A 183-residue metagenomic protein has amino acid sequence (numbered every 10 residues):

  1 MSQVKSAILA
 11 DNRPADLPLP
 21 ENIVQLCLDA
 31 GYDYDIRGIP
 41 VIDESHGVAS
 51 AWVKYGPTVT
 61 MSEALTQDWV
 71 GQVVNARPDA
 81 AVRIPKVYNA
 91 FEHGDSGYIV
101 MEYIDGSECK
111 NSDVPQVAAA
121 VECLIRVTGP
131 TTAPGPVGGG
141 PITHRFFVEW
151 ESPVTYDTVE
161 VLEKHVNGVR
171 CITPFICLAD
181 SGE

Functional and structural regions predicted by a protein language model:
M1-A10: PEST-like, low-complexity acidic/proline-rich intrinsically disordered segments, predominantly at protein N-termini
N12-A76, E102: ATP-binding glycine-rich loop module of kinase domains
T58-V59, E92, G106: Conserved beta-strand elements of beta-rich interaction domains across eukaryotes, especially beta-propellers
M61-S62, S96, E108: Eukaryotic short linear interaction motifs
S62-W69, K86, Q116-A119: Acidic, Ser/Thr-rich intrinsically disordered and amphipathic helical segments
V73-A81, S107-F147, P153-V159, H165-G182: Conserved kinase catalytic-core helix
P85-G97: Short beta-strand micro-motifs within the conserved protein kinase catalytic domain, predominantly in the N-lobe
I99-S107: Short pocket-lining segment of the protein kinase catalytic domain that shapes the ATP-binding cleft
